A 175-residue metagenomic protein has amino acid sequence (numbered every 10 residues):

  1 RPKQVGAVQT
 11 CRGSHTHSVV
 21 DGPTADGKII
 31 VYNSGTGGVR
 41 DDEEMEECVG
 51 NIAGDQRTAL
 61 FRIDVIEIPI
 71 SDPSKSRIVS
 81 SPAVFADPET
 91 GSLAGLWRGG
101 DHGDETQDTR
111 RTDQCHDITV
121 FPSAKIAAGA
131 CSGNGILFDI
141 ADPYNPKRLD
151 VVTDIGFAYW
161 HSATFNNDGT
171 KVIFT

Functional and structural regions predicted by a protein language model:
R1-T175: Feature marking well-ordered beta-strand scaffolds used for ligand recognition
